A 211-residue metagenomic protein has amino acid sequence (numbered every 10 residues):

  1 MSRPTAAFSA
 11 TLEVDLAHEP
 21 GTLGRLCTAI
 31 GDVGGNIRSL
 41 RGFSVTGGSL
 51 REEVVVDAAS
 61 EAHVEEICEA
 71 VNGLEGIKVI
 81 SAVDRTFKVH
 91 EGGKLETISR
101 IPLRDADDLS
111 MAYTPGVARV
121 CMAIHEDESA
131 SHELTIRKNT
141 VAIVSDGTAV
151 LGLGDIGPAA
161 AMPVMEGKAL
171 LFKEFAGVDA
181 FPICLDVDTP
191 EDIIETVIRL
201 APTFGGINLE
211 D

Functional and structural regions predicted by a protein language model:
M1-E91: A conserved regulatory-domain signal marking ACT and ACT-like small-molecule sensing domains and adjacent regulatory
E52, K78-D211: Metallocofactor- and cofactor-centric catalytic cores in central/energy metabolism, strongly enriched
